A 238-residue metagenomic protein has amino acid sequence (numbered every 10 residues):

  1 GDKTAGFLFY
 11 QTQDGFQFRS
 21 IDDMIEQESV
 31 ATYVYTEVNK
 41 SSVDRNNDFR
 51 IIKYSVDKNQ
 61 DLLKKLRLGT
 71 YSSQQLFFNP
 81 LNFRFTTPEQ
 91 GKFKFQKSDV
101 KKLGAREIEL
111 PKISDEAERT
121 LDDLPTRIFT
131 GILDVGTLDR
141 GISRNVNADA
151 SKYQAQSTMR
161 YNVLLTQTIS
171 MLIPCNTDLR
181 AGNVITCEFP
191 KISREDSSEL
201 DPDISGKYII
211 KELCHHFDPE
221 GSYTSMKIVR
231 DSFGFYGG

Functional and structural regions predicted by a protein language model:
G1-K64: Short beta-strand-centered interaction patches in the first periplasmic/extracellular domains of large envelope
T36-G238: An acidic/polar, Gly/Ser/Thr-rich interaction patch typically located in mid-to-C-terminal regions of proteins
